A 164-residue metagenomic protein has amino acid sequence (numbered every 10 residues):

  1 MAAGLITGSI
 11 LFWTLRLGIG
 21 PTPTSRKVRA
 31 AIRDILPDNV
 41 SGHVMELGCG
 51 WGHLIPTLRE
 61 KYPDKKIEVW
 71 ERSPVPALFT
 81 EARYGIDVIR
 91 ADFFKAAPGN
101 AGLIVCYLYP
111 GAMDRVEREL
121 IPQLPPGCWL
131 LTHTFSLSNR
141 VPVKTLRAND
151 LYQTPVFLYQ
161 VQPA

Functional and structural regions predicted by a protein language model:
M1-N39: S-adenosyl-L-methionine
V40-G50: Conserved class I S-adenosyl-L-methionine
G52-P56: Glycine-rich SAM-binding Motif I of class I
K66-E71: Conserved SAM-binding motif I beta-strand of class I
T80: Conserved SAM-binding loop
Y84-F93: Conserved SAM-binding strand-loop segment of SAM-dependent methyltransferases
A101-R115: A short SAM/SAH-binding and catalytic strip from SAM-dependent methyltransferases
A112-A164: C-terminal substrate-binding/active-site "lid" region of AdoMet-derived donor-dependent transferases
